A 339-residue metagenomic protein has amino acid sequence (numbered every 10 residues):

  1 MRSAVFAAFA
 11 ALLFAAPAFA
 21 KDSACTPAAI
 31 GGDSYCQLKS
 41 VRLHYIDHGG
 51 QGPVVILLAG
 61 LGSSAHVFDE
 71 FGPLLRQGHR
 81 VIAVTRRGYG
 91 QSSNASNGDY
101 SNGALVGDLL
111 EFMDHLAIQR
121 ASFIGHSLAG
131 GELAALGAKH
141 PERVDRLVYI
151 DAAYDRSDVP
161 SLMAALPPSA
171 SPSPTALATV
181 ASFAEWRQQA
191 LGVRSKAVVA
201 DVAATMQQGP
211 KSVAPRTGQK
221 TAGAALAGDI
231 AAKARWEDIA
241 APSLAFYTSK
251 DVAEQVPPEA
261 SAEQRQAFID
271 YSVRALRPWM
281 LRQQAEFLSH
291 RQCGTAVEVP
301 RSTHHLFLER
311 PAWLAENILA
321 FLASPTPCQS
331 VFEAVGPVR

Functional and structural regions predicted by a protein language model:
R2-F6, A15-P53, Q77-H79, A176-T179 (+6 more regions): Alpha/beta-hydrolase fold catalytic core
A29, K39, R86-I124, L128: Active-site loop/oxyanion-hole signature of alpha/beta-hydrolase fold enzymes
V41, I46-N94: Conserved HGGG/HGGXW glycine-rich cap/lid loop of the alpha/beta-hydrolase fold
R80, L116-S161: Conserved hydrolase catalytic core segment
R86, A152, T248-K250, R301: Active-site loop/turn elements of alpha/beta-hydrolase fold enzymes, especially the short glycine-/histidine-rich
I150-W186: A catalytic-pocket lid/entrance helix-loop region that shapes and gates access to the active site across common
S195-V198, A204-E298, S330-V331: Conserved serine/cysteine hydrolase catalytic core
S302-R310: Catalytic histidine-centered segment of alpha/beta-hydrolase-like enzymes
